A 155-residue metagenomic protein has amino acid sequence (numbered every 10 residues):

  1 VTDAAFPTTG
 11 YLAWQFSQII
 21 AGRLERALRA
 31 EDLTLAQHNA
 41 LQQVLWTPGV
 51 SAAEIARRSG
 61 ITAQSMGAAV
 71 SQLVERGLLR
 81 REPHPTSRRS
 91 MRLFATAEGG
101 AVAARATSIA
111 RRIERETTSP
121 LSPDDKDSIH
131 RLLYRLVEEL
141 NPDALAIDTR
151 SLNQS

Functional and structural regions predicted by a protein language model:
V1-E31, S155: N-terminal leader segment of winged-helix/HTH proteins
V1-T2, P123-S155: C-terminal regulatory/oligomerization modules of transcriptional regulators
T8, L12, I19, R23 (+3 more regions): Pre-recognition alpha-helix immediately N-terminal to the DNA-recognition helix within helix-turn-helix or winged-helix
S17, Q42-W46, T107, Y134: Short, locally clustered residues in the helix-turn-helix/winged-helix DNA-binding domain
A21, S71-E138: Charged, amphipathic alpha-helical coiled-coil/dimerization segments
Q43, R58, R76: Residues within the alpha-helical elements of helix-turn-helix
T47-S51: Short capping segments at the starts of secondary-structure elements
A52-A53, Q64, S71, M91: Residues within helix-turn-helix
